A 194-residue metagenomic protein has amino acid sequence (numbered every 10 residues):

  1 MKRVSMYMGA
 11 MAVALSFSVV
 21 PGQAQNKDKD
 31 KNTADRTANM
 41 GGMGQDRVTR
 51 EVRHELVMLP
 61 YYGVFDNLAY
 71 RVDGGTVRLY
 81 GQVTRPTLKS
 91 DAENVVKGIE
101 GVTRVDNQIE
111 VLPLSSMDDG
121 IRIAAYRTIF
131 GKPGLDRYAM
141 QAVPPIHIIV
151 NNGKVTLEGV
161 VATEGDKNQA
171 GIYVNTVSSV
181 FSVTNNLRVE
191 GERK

Functional and structural regions predicted by a protein language model:
K2-A10, L15-K194: N-terminal targeting leaders
